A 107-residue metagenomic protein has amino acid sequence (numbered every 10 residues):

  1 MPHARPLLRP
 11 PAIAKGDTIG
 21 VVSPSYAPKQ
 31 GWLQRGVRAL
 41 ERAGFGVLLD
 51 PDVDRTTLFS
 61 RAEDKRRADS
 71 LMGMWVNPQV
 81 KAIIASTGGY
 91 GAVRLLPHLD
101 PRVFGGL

Functional and structural regions predicted by a protein language model:
M1-Q79: ATP/NTP phosphate-donor binding region
S60-L107: Active-site histidine-anchored catalytic micro-motif
